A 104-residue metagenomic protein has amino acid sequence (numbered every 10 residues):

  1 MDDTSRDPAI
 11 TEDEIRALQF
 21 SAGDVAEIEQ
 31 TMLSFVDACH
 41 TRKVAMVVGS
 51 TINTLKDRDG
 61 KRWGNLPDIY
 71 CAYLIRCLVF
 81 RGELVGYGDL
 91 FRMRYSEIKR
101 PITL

Functional and structural regions predicted by a protein language model:
M1-D3, H40-R42, T103-L104: Eukaryotic, polar/proline-rich low-complexity intrinsically disordered regions
M1-R16, A26-Q30: Long, charge-rich alpha-helical interaction segments
T11-Q19, L55-G60: Short, Lys/Arg-enriched N-terminal segment that forms or immediately precedes the first helix of a structured domain
Q19-M46, Y70: Positively charged, polyanion-binding regions of nucleic-acid-associated proteins
T41-W63: Short acidic, hydrophobic short linear motifs in intrinsically disordered regions
G60-I75: Major-groove recognition helix of helix-turn-helix-like DNA-binding domains
I75-L90: A short, conserved structural fragment
D89-L104: Short, cationic-aromatic polyanion-contact patches
